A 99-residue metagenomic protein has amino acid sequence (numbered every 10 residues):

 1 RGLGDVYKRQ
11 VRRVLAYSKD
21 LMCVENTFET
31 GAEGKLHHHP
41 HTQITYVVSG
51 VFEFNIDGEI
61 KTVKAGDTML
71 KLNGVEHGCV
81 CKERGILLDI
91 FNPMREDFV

Functional and structural regions predicted by a protein language model:
G2-Y7: Short, small-residue-biased leader/transition segments that mark boundaries at the very start of proteins
M22-H38: Conserved short histidine dyad/triad with adjacent acidic residue
T27-F28, H39-F54: Short, conserved beta-strand element in jelly-roll/cupin
E33-G34, E53, M69, N73-G78: Histidine-centered metal-chelating micro-motifs
V48-S49, K64-A65, E83: A cytosolic small-molecule/anion-sensing beta-strand core signal
G58-N73: Short acidic-glycine-tyrosine-enriched beta hairpin
N73-D97: Ligand-binding loop in jelly-roll beta-barrel domains
